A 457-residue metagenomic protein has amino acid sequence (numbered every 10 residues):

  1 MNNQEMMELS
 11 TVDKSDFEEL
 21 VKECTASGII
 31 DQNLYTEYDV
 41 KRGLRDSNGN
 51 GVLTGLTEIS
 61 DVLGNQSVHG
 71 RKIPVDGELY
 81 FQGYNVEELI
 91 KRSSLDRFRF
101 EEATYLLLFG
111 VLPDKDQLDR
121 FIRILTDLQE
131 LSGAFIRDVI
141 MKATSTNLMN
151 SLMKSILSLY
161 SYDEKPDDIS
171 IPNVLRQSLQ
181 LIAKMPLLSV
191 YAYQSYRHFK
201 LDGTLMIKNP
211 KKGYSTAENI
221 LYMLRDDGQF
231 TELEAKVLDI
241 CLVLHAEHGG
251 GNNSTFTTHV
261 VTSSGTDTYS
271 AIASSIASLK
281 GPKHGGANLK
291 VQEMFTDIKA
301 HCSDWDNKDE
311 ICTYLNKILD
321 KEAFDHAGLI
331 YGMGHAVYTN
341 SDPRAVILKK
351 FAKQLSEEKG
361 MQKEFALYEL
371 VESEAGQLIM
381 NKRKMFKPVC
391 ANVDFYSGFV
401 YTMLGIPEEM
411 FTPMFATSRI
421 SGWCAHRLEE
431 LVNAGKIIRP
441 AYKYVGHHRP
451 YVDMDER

Functional and structural regions predicted by a protein language model:
N2-R457: Non-transmembrane, aqueous-exposed alpha-helical and coiled segments at domain scale
